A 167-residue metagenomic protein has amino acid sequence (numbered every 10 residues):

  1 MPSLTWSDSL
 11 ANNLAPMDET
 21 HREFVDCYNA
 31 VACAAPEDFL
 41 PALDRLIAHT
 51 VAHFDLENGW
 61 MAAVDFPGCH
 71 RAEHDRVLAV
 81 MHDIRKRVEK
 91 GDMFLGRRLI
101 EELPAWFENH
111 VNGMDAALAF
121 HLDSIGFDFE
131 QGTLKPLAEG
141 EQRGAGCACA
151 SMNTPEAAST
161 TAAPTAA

Functional and structural regions predicted by a protein language model:
M1-A167: Small-residue-biased structural context
